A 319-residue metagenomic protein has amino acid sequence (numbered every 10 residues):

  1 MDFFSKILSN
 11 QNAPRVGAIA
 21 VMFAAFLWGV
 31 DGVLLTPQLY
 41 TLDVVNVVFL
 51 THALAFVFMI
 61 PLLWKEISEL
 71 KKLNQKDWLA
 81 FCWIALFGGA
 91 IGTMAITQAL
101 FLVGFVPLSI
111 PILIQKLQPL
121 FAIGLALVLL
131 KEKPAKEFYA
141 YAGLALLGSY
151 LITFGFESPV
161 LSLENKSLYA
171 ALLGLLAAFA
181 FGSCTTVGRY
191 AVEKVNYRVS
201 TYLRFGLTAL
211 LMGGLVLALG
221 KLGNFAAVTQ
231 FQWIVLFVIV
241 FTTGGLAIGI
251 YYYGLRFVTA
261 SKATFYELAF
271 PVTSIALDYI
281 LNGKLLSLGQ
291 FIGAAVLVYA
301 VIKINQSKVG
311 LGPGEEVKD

Functional and structural regions predicted by a protein language model:
M1-M22, P119-F179, A294-D319: Juxtamembrane helix-loop boundary signature in multi-pass membrane transporters
M1-V48, L86, S162-Y190, L210 (+3 more regions): Glycine-/small-residue-enriched transmembrane alpha-helix faces in small-molecule transporters and effluxers
D2-N10, P37, T41, F56-N74 (+4 more regions): Membrane-interface helix-cap regions at the ends of transmembrane helices in multi-pass membrane proteins
R15-A20, N46-L62, W78, W83 (+5 more regions): Hydrophobic alpha-helical transmembrane segments of multi-pass integral membrane proteins, especially transporters
L27-L42, V48, L54, T93-V106 (+4 more regions): Juxtamembrane C-cap of transmembrane helices in multi-pass membrane transport proteins
G29, A85-A90, M94, P119-G124 (+5 more regions): Hydrophobic/small/kink-forming positions within alpha-helical transmembrane segments of polytopic membrane proteins
D31, I67-S109, L151, V240-V258: Specific transmembrane alpha-helical segments of multi-pass solute transporters/efflux pumps, especially DMT/EamA
N46-V57, T97-K131, A260-Y279: Specific alpha-helical transmembrane segments that line the substrate/conduction pathway and gating interfaces
